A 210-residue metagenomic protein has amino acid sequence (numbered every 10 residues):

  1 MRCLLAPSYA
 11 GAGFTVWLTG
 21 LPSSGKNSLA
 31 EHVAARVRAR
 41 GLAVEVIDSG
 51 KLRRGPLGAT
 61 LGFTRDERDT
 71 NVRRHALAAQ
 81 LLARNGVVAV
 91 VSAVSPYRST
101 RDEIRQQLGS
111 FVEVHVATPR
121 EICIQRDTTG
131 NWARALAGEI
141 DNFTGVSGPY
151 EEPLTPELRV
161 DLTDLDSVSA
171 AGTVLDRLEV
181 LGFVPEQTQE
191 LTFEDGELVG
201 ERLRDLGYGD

Functional and structural regions predicted by a protein language model:
M1-V16: Extreme N-terminal, non-catalytic leader segments that precede Walker-type/kinase nucleotide-binding cores
L21: P-loop (Walker A) phosphate-binding loop of NTP-binding proteins
S24: ATP-binding Walker
N27-Q80, R84: Conserved substrate/cofactor phosphate-moiety recognition/catalytic segment in nucleotide-dependent phosphotransferases
V46, F111-H115, E157-R159: Conserved beta-strand scaffold positions in the cores of enzyme catalytic domains, especially in NTP/NDP-utilizing
R53-G62, A79-L136, N142: ATP-dependent NMP and nucleoside kinases share a basic, alpha-helical "lid"
A117-R120, Q125-T173, L181-E186: Small-molecule kinase domains that catalyze NTP-dependent phosphoryl transfer to phosphate-bearing small molecules
F193-D210: Short acidic, low-complexity intrinsically disordered linear motifs used for protein-protein interactions
